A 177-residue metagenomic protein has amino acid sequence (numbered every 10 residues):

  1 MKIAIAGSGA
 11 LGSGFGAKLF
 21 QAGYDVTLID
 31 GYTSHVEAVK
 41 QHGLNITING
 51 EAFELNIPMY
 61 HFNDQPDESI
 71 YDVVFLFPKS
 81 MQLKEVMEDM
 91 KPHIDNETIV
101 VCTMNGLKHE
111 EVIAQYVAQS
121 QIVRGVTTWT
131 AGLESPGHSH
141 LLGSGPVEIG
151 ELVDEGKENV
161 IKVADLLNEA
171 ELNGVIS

Functional and structural regions predicted by a protein language model:
M1, D72, G145: Nucleotide donor/acceptor-binding cores
M1-N49: NAD(P)+-binding Rossmann beta1-loop-alpha1 motif at the extreme N-terminus of oxidoreductases
I5, I29, L76-F77, C102-T103 (+1 more regions): Active-site-adjacent beta-strand anchor residues
A17-F20, K40, K91, A114 (+2 more regions): Class I S-adenosyl-L-methionine
D30, G50, N63, M104 (+3 more regions): Residues at the C-termini of beta-strands that transition into short coil/loop
H35-A38, E110-E111, K157: Short, charged/polar "capping" segments at the starts of alpha-helices and the immediately preceding loops
F53-N56, Y60-H138: Rossmann-like NAD(P)(H) cofactor-binding subdomain of soluble oxidoreductases
H93, Y116-Q121, P136-S177: Internal alpha-helical scaffold of NAD(P)-dependent oxidoreductase catalytic cores
